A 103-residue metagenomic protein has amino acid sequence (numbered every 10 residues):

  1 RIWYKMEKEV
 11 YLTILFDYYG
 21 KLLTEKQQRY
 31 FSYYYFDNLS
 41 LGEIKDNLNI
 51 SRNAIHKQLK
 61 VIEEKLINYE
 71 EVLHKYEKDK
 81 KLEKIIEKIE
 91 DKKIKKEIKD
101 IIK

Functional and structural regions predicted by a protein language model:
E7-G20: Short, Lys/Arg-enriched N-terminal segment that forms or immediately precedes the first helix of a structured domain
E25-D37: Short amphipathic alpha helix immediately N-terminal
Y34, L59, L66: DNA major-groove recognition helix of helix-turn-helix
E43-K45, I55: Hydrophobic positions on the alpha-helical face of helix-turn-helix-like DNA-binding modules
I67-K80: Short Lys/Arg-enriched helix C-cap and helix-to-coil transition segments that create basic nucleic-acid-contact patches
E83, E87-K103: Helix-turn-helix/homeodomain-like alpha-helical modules used for DNA recognition and transcription-factor dimerization
